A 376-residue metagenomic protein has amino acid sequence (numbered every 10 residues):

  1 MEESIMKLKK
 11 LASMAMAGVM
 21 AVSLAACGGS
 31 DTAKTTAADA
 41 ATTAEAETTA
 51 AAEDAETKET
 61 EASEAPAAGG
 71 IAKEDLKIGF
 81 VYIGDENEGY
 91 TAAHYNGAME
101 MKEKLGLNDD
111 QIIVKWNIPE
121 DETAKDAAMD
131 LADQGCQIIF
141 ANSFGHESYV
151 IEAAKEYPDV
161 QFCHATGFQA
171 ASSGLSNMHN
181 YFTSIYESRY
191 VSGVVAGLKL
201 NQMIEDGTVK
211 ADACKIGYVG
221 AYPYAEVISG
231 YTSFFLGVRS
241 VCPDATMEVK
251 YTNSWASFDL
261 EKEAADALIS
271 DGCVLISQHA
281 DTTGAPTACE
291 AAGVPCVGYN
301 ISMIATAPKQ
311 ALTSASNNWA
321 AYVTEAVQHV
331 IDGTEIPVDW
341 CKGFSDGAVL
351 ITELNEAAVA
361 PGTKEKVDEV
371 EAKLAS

Functional and structural regions predicted by a protein language model:
M1-A15: Bacterial Sec-dependent N-terminal signal peptides
K10, C27-S376: A residue-level marker of the well-folded mature domains of exported/periplasmic proteins
V22-A26: C-terminal motif of bacterial Sec signal peptides marking the signal peptidase cleavage site
